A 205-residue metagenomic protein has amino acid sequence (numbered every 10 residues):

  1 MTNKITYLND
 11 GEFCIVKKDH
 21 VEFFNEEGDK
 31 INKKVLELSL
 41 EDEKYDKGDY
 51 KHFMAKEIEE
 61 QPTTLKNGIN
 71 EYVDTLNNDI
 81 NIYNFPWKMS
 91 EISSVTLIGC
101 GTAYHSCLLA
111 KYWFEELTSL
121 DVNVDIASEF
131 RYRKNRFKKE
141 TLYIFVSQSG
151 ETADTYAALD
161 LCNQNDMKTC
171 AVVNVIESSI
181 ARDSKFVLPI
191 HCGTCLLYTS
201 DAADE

Functional and structural regions predicted by a protein language model:
M1-M89, A103, E116, F130-R136: N-terminal segments that mediate ammonia production and transfer in glutamine-dependent amidotransferase systems
Y7-K18, Y143, S147-R182, F186-L197: Phosphate/diphosphate-binding loops
I92-I98: Short glycine-rich phosphate-binding loop at a beta-alpha junction
K111-N123: Short helix-loop-beta junction
T118, K139, R182-S184: Short, structured coil segments at secondary-structure junctions
V124-R133, E151-A153, I176-E177: Short acidic loop-to-helix transition motifs that present clustered carboxylates
R133-K138, S179-A181: Short glycine-biased active-site loop of nucleotidyltransferases that positions the nucleotide triphosphate and helps
Y198-E205: Conserved small/polar residues in nucleotide/adenosyl-binding loops
